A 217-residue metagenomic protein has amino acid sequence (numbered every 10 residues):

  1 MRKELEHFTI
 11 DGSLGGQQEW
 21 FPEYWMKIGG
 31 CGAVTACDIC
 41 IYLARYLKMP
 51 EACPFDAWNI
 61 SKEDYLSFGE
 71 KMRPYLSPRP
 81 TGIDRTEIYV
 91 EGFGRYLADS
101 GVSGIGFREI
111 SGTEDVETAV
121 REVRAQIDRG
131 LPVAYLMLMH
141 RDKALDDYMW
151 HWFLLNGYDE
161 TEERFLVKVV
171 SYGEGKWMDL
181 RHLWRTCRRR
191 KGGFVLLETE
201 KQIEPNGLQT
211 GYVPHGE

Functional and structural regions predicted by a protein language model:
M1-E87, G216-E217: Active-site-adjacent structural segments surrounding the nucleophilic cysteine of cysteine proteases and isopeptidases
D38, M139-D142, G173-G175: Solvent-exposed loop/turn segments at secondary-structure junctions within structured extracellular/periplasmic domains
C40, G94-L97, R124: Non-transmembrane alpha-helical segments in soluble domains of secreted/periplasmic/extracellular proteins
P78-S103: C-terminal domain-closing interface element
V102-E114: Catalytic cysteine-centered active-site loop
G112-V169: Active-site-adjacent substructure of cysteine-protease-like catalytic cores
D146, Y158-E217: Noncatalytic regulatory segments and standalone regulatory/sensor domains
